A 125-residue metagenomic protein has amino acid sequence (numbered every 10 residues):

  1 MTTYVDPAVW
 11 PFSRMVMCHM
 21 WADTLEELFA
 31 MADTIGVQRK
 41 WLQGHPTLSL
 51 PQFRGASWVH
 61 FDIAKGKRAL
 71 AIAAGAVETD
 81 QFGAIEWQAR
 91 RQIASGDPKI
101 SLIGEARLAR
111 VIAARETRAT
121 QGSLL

Functional and structural regions predicted by a protein language model:
M1-T2, W87-L125: Intrinsically disordered, low-complexity regulatory segments in tyrosine-phosphorylation signaling proteins
M1-T3, P11, H45-P51: Active-site anion/phosphate-binding pocket segments in diverse small-molecule metabolic enzymes
T2-V37: The feature represents the first ordered module of a protein
A8, D23, K40, A64-G66 (+1 more regions): Surface-exposed loop/turn and secondary-structure junction residues enriched for glycine/proline
M15-V16, R54-A56: Short, contiguous strand/loop micro-motifs
A32, K40-Q43, S57-H60: Compact, Lys/Arg-rich rRNA/RNP-binding cores from ribosome-related proteins
I35-T47, G75-Q81: Short secondary-structure junctions
L50, S57-E105: Short, compact, well-ordered microdomains
